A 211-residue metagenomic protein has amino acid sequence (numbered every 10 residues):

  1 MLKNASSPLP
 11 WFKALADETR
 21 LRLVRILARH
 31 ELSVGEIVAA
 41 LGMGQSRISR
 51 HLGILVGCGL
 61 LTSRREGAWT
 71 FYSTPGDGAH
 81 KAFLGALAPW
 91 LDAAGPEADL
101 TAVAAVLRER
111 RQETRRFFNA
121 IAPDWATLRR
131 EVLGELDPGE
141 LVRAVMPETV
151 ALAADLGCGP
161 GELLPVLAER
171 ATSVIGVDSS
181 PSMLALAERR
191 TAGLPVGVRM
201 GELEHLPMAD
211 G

Functional and structural regions predicted by a protein language model:
L2-R47, A68-G78, L141: N-terminal helix-turn-helix DNA-binding core of bacterial DNA-binding proteins
A39, V56-G57: Alpha-helical residues within the helix-turn-helix
L52-G53: Short, hydrophobic-biased segments on the C-terminal half of alpha helices that form "recognition helices"
G57-E66, S73: Beta-hairpin "wing" of winged helix-turn-helix
G78-D124: Amphipathic alpha-helical dimerization/coiled-coil segments that flank or bridge DNA-binding/regulatory modules
A122-V132: Class I SAM-dependent methyltransferase Rossmann-like catalytic core, especially the SAM/SAH-binding loop
V132-A151: Conserved alpha-helix/loop element of class I SAM-dependent methyltransferases that forms part of the SAM/SAH-binding
A154, G159-H205: Class I SAM-dependent methyltransferase SAM/SAH-binding core
